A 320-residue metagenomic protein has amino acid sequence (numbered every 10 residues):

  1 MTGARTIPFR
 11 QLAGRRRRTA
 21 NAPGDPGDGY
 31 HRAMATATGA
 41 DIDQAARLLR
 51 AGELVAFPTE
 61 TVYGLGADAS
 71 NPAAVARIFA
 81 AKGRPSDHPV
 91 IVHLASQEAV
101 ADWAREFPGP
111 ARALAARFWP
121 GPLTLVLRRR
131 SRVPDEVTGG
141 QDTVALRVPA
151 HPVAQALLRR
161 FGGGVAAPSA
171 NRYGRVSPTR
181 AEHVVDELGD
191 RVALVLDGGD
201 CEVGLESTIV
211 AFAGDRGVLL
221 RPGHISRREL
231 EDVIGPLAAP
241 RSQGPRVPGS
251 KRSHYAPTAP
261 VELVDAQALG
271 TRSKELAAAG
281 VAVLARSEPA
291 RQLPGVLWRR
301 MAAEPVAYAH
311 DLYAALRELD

Functional and structural regions predicted by a protein language model:
M1-D28: Compositionally biased, low-complexity flexible segments
I7-L12, D28-D320: Active-site-adjacent structural elements in enzyme catalytic cores
